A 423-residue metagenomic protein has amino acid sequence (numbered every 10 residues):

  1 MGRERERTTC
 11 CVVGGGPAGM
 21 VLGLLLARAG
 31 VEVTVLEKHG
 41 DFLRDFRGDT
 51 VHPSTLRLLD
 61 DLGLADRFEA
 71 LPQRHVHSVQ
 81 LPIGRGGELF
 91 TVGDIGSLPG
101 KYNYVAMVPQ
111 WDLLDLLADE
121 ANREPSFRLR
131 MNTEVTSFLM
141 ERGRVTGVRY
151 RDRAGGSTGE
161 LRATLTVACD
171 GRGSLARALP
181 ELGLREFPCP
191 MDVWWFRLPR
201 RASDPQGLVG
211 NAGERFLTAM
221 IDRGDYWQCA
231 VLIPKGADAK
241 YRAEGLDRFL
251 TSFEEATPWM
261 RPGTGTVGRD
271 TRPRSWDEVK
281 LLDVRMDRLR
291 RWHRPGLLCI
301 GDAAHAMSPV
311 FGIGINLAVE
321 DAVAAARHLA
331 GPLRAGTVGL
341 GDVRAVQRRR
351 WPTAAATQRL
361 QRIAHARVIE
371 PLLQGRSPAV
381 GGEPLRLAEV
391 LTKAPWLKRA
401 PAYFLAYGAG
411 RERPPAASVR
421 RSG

Functional and structural regions predicted by a protein language model:
G2-A18: Beta1/beta-strand and adjacent pyrophosphate-binding region of the FAD-binding site in flavoprotein oxidoreductases
A27-R47: Glycine-rich FAD pyrophosphate-binding loop
H52-E120: Active-site-adjacent segment of FAD-dependent monooxygenases/related oxidoreductases
N122-V135: A conserved beta-strand/loop element that lines the FAD pocket in flavoprotein oxidoreductases
T133, R144-G159, L165-K280, V284 (+2 more regions): Conserved FAD-binding catalytic core of PHBH/FMO-like flavoproteins
H293-P309: Short FAD-binding loop at a beta-strand-to-alpha-helix junction that anchors the flavin cofactor in diverse
P309-D321: A conserved FAD-binding loop/helix module that cradles the flavin
R327-G423: C-terminal helical "tail/cap" subdomain of flavin- and related membrane-associated enzymes
